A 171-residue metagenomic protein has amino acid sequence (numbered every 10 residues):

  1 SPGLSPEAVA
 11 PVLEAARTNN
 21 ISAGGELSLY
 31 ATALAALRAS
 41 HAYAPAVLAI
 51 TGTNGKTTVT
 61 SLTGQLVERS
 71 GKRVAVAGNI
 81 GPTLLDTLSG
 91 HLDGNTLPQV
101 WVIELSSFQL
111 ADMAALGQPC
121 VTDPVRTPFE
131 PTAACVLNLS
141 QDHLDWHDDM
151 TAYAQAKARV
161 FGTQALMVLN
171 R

Functional and structural regions predicted by a protein language model:
P2-R171: Phosphate-binding loop of NTP-binding sites
